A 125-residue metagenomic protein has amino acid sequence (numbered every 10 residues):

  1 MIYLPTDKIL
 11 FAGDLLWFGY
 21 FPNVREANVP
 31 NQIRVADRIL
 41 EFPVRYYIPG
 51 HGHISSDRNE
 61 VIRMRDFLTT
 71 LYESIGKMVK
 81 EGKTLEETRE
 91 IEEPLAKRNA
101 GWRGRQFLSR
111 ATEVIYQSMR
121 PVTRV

Functional and structural regions predicted by a protein language model:
M1-K77: Metallo-beta-lactamase
E41-F42, S55-V125: Accessory terminal helices/loops
